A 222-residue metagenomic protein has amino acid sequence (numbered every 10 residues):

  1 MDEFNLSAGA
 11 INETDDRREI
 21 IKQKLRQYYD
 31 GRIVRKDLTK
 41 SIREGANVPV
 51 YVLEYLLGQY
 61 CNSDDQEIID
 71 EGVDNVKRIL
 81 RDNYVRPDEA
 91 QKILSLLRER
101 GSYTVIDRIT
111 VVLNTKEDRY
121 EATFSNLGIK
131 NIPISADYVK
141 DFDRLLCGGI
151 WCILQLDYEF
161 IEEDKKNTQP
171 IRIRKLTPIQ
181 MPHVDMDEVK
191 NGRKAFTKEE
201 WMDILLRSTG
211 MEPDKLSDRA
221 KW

Functional and structural regions predicted by a protein language model:
D2-T209: Extended, charged/polar low-complexity intrinsically disordered regions
F196-W201, D214-K221: N-terminal pre-P-loop "Q-motif" helix
